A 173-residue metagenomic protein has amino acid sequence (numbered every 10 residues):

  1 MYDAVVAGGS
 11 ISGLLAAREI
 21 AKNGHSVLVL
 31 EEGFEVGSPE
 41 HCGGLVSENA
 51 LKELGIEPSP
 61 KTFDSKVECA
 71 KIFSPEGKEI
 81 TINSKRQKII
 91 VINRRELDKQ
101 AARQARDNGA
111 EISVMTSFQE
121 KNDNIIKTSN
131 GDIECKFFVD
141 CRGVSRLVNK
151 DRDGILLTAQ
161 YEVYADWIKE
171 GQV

Functional and structural regions predicted by a protein language model:
M1-S12: Beta1/beta-strand and adjacent pyrophosphate-binding region of the FAD-binding site in flavoprotein oxidoreductases
Y2, G24, C135-K136: Short, well-ordered alpha-helix to beta-strand connector turns
V5-A7, E19-H41: Glycine-rich FAD pyrophosphate-binding loop
G9, Q104-V173: Predominantly flavin-linked oxidoreductase catalytic cores and closely associated redox partners
S12, E35, S145: Conserved Rossmann-like nucleotide-cofactor binding loop
N23, G44-S47, I155-L156: Glycine-rich, phosphate-binding/catalytic loops in enzymes
V46-Q100: A conserved beta-strand/loop capping segment in the N-terminal third of enzymes that catalyze redox or closely related
